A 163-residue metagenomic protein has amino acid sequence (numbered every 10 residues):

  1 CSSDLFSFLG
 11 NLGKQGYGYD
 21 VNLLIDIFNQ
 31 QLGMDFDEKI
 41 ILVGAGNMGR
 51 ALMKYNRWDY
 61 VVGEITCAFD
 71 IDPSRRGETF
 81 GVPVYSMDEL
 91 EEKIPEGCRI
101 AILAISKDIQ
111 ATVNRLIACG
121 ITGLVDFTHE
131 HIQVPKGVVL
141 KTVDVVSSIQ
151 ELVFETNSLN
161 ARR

Functional and structural regions predicted by a protein language model:
C1-S2: Short, small-residue-biased leader/transition segments that mark boundaries at the very start of proteins
L5, L24-Q30, C67-A68, K93: Short histidine
S7-G16: Short, solvent-exposed alpha-helical "recognition" segments
L9, Q31, D35, E155-L159: Change "in soluble alpha/beta enzymes" to "in soluble alpha/beta proteins
Q15-D37: A short, basic/flexible loop-to-alpha-helix module at the beginning of a structural domain
Q30, K54-W58, A118: Short, well-ordered alpha-helices that flank and scaffold nucleotide-derived cofactor binding pockets
D35-V62, C67-D72: Glycine-rich adenosine-cofactor-binding loop
R76-R163: Phosphate-bearing ligand-interacting subdomains that bind or position ATP/ADP/UDP/GDP/NAD(P) or nucleotide-linked
